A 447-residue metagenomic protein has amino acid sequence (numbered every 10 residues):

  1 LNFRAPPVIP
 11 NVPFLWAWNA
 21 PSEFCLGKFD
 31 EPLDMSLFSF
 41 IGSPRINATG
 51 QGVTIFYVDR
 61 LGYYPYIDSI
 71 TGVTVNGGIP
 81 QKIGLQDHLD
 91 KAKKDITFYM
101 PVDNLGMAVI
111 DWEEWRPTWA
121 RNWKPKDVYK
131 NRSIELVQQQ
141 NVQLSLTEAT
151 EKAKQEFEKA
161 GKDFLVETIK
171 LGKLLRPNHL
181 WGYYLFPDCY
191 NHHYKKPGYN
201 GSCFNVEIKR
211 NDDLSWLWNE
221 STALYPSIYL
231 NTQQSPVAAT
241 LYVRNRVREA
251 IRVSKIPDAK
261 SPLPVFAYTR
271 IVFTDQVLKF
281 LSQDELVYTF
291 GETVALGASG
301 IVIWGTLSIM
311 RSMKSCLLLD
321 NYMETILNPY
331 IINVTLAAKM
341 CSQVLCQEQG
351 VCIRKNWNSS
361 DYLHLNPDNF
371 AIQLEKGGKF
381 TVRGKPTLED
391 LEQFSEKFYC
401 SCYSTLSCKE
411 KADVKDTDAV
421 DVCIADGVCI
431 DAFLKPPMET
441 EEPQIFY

Functional and structural regions predicted by a protein language model:
L1-T49, V75-K82: N-terminal module-boundary/linker segments of secreted carbohydrate-active enzymes
S39-I41, A92-K94, S202-S215, N245-S254 (+1 more regions): Alpha-helical scaffolding within the catalytic cores of extracellular/periplasmic polymer-degrading hydrolases
T74-G78, N122-E158: A solvent-exposed, charged loop/short amphipathic helix patch at secondary-structure junctions
I110, L224, T293, I301: Conserved, mostly hydrophobic/aromatic
K152-R210, V243, D258-T274: Aromatic-lined carbohydrate-recognition surfaces of secreted/lumenal glycan-active proteins
Y183-S215, N231-A239, T274-G300: Non-catalytic scaffold segments within catalytic domains of secreted glycoside hydrolases
D213, L217-E220, Y225-T274: Glycoside hydrolase catalytic-domain groove-lining segments
F280-Q283, I309-Y447: Conserved N-terminal segment of EGF-like repeats
